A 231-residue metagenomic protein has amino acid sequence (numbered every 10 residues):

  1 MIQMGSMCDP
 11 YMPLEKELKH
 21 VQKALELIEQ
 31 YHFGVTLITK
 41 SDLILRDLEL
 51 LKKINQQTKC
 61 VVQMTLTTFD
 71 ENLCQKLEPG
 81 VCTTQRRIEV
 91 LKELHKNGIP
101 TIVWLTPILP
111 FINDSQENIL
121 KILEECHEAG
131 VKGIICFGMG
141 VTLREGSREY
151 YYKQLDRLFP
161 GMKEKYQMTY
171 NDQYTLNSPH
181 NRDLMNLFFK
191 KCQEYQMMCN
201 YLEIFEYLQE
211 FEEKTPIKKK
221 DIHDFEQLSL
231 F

Functional and structural regions predicted by a protein language model:
M1-L176: Conserved AdoMet/S-adenosylmethionine-binding subsite of the radical SAM
Y152-F231: C-terminal accessory extensions appended to soluble enzyme cores
